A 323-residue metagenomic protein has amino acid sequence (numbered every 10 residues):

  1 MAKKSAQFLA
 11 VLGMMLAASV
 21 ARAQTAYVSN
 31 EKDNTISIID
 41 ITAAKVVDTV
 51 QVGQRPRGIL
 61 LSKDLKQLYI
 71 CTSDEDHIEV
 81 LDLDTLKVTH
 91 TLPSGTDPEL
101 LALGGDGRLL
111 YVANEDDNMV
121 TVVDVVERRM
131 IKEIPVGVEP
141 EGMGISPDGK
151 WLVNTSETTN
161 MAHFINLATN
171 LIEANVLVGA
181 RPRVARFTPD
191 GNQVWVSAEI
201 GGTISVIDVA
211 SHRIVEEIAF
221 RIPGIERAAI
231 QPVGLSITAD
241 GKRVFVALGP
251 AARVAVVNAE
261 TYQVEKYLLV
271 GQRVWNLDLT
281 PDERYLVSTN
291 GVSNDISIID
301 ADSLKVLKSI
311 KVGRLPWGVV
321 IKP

Functional and structural regions predicted by a protein language model:
M1-A10: Bacterial N-terminal signal peptides that target proteins for export
L9-A18: Bacterial N-terminal signal peptides
A17-P323: Predominantly soluble domains enriched in secretory-pathway, periplasmic, or organellar proteins
